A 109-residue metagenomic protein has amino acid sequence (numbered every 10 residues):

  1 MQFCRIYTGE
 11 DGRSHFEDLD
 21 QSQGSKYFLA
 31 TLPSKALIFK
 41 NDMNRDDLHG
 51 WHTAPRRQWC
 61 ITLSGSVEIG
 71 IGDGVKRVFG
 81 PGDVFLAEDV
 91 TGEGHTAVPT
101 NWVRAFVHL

Functional and structural regions predicted by a protein language model:
M1-Y7: Short acidic, Pro/Gly- and aromatic-enriched capping/linker segments at domain boundaries
Q2, R56, V75-V78, D89 (+1 more regions): Ubiquitin-like/PB1-type beta-grasp interaction modules and other compact soluble beta-rich domains
R13-W51, V107: A short glycine-rich, His/Asp/Glu-containing loop-to-beta-strand
S22-Q23, D42-N44, G72-V90: Short acidic-glycine-tyrosine-enriched beta hairpin
L48, T53, W59-P81: A short beta-strand-loop-beta hairpin characteristic of the jelly-roll/cupin
H49, I69-G70, V78, A87-E88 (+1 more regions): Short beta-strand His + acidic residue motifs that chelate non-heme Fe in jelly-roll/DSBH and cupin folds
F85-A87, T100-L109: A short hydrophobic beta-strand segment most commonly corresponding to one strand of the jelly-roll/cupin
